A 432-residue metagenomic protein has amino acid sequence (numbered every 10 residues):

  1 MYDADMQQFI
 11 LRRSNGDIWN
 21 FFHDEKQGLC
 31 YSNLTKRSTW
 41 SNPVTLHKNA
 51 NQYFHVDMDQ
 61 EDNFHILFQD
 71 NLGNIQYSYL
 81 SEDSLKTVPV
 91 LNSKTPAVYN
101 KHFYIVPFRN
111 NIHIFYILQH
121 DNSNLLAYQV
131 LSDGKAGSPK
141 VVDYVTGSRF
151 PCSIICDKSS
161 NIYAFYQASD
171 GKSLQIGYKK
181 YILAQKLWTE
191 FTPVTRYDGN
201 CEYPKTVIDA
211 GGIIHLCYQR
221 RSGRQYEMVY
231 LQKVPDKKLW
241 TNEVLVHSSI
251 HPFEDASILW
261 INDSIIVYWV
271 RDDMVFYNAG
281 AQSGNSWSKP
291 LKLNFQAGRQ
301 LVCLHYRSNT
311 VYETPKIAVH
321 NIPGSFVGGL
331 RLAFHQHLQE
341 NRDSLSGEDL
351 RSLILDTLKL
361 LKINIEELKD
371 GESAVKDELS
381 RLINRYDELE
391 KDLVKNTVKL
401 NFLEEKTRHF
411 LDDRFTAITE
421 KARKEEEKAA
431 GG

Functional and structural regions predicted by a protein language model:
M1-G431: Extracellular, repeat-based ectodomains that mediate carbohydrate processing or recognition
